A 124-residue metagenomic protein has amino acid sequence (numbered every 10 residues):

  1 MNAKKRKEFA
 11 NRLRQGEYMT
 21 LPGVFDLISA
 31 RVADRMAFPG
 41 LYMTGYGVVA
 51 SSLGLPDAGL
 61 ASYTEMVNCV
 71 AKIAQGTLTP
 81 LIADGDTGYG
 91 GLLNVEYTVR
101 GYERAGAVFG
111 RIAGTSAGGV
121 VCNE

Functional and structural regions predicted by a protein language model:
M1-G23, R31-M36: N-terminal amphipathic alpha-helix/helix-capping segment at the start of soluble metabolic enzymes
A3-E8, L55-A83, A105, C122-E124: Alpha-helix-loop-beta-strand connector modules within alpha/beta enzyme cores
L13, E17, S29-V32, S52 (+2 more regions): Solvent-exposed, flexible loop/coil residues
Q15-M19, F38-P39, T77-L81, A107-V108: Short, well-ordered coil/turn segments that N-cap beta-strands
P22-L27, L60-V67, D86-A105: Glycine-rich anion/phosphate-binding loops
M36, P56-D57, E96-Y97: Short amphipathic alpha-helical patches
L41-E65, G85-L92, G110-E124: Glycine-rich, proline-tolerant flexible connector loops at the mouths of alpha/beta enzymes
